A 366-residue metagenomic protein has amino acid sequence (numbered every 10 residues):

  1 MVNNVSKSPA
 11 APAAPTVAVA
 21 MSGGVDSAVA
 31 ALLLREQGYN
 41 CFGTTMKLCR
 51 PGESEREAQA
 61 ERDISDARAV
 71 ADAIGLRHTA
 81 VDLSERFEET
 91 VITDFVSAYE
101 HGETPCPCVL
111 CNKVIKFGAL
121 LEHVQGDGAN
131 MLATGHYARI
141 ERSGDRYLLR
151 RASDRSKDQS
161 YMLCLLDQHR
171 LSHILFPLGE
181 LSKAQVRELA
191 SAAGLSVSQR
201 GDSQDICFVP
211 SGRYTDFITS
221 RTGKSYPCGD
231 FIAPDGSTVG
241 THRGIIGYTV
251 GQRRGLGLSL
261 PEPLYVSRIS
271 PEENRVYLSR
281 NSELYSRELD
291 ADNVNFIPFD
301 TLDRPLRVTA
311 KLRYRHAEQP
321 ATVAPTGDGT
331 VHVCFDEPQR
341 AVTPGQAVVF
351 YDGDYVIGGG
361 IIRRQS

Functional and structural regions predicted by a protein language model:
M1-C164, L175, K183-Q185, S191: ATP-dependent adenylation/nucleotidyltransferase module used to activate substrates
A133-I140, D145-S366: AMP-forming adenylation/ATP pyrophosphatase catalytic core
